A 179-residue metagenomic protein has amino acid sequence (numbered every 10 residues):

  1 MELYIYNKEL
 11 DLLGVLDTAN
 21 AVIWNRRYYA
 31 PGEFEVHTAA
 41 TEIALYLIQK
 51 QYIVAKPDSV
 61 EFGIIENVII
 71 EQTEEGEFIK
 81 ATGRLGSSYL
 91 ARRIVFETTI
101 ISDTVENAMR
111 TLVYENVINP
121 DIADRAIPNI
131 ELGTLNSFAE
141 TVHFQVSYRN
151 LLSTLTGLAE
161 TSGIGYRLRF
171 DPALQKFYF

Functional and structural regions predicted by a protein language model:
M1-L47, T82-L90, N107-R110: Juxtamembrane "anchor/assembly" segments of surface/extracellular structural proteins
L3-I5, V36, I53-V54, I65 (+2 more regions): Hydrophobic beta-strand residues in large extracellular and virion-surface proteins
I23-W24, N67-Q72, H143-F144: Catalytic micro-motifs at enzyme active sites that drive phosphoryl/nucleotidyl and oxygen chemistry
G32, E77-I79, Q175: Envelope-exposed proteins and targeting segments
T41-I43, V68-I70, I164: Short beta-turn/strand-loop junction motif enriched in small, turn-promoting residues
A44-K56: Short coil-to-beta transition motif at edge beta-strands of beta-rich domains
I53-R84, R167-R169: Short beta-strand and beta-hairpin "edge-sheet" elements
R84-F179: Charged- and aromatic-enriched interaction segments used to assemble and dock large macromolecular complexes
